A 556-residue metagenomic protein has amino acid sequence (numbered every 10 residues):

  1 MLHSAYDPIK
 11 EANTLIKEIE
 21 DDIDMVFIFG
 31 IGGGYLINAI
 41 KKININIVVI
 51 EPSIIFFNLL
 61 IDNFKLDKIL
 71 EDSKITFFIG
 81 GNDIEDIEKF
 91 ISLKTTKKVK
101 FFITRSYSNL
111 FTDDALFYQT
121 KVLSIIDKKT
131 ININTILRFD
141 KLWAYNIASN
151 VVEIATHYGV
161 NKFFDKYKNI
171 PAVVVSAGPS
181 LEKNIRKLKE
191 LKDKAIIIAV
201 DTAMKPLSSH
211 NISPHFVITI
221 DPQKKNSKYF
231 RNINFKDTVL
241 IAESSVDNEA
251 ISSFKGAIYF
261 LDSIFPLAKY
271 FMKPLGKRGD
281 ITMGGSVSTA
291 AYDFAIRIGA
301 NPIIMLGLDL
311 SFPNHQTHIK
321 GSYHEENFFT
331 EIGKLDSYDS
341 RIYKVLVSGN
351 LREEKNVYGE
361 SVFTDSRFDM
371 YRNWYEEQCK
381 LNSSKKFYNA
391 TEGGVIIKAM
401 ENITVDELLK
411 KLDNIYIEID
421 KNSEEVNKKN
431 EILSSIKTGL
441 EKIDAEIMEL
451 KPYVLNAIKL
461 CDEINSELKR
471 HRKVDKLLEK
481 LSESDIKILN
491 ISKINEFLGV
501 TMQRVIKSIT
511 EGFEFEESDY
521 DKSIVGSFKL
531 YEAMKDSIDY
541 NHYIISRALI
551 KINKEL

Functional and structural regions predicted by a protein language model:
M1-V175, P179-I196, K205-S209, K225-D237 (+2 more regions): N-terminal donor/sugar-recognition subdomains of glycan-related enzymes, prototypically the membrane-proximal stem
K42, K205-I212, F294-P302: Alpha-helix C-terminal capping segments
V49-S53, V200-T202, I304-D309: A short glycine-rich beta-strand->turn/loop micro-motif centered on a GG-aromatic cluster
L181, V239, R278-I281: Conserved mixed alpha/beta core segments that line enzyme active sites in large multi-domain catalysts
K194-D201, S209-G256, D262-I264, K273 (+1 more regions): Catalytic or ion-translocation cores adjacent to nucleophile or general acid/base/metal-coordination motifs in diverse
N248-L310: Active-site/ligand-binding-proximal alpha/beta "capping" segment
T282, A291-K380, S384, A390-V405: Catalytic cores of enzyme domains
